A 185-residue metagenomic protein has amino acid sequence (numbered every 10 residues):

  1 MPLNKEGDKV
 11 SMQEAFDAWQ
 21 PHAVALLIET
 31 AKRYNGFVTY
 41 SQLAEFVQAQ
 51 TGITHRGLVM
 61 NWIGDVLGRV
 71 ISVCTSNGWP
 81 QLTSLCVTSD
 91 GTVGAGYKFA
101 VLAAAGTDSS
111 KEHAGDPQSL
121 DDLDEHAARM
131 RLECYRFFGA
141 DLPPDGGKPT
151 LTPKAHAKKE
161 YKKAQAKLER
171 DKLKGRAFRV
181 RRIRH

Functional and structural regions predicted by a protein language model:
K5-A23, A31-H156, E160: Nucleic acid-binding interface residues in structured DNA/RNA-binding domains, emphasizing the DNA-engaging scaffolds
K154-R181: Basic, mixed-charge low-complexity alpha-helical segments
R184-H185: Interfaces that engage single-stranded nucleic acids at replication/repair/recombination sites
